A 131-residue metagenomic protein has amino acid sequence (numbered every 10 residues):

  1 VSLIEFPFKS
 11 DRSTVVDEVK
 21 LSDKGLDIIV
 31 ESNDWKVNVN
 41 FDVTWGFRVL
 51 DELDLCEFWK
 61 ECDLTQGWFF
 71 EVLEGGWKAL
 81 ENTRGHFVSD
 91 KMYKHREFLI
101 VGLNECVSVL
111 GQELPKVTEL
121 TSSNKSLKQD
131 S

Functional and structural regions predicted by a protein language model:
V1-S131: Surface-exposed, interaction-prone regions used to assemble/regulate multi-protein complexes
